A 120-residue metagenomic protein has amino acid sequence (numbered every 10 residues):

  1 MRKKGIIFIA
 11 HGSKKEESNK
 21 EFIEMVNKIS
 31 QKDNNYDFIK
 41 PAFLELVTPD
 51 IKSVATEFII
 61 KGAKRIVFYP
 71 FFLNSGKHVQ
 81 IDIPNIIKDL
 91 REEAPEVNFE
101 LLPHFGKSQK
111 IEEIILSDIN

Functional and structural regions predicted by a protein language model:
M1-N120: Active-site-proximal alpha-helix that buttresses catalytic centers in soluble enzyme cores
